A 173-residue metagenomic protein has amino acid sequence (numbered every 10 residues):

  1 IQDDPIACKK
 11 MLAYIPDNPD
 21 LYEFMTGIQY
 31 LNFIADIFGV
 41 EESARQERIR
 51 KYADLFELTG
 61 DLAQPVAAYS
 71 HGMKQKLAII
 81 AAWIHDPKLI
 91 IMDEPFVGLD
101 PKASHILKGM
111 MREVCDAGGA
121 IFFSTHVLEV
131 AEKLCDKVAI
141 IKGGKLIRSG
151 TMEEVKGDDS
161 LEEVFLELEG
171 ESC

Functional and structural regions predicted by a protein language model:
N32, D36, S43-D61: Conserved ABC ATPase "signature" region
P65-Y69: Conserved ABC ATPase signature
I90-E94: Catalytic Walker B motif of ABC-type/P-loop ATPase nucleotide-binding domains
S104-A117: Helical segment within the ABC ATPase nucleotide-binding domain
A131-K133: A short, surface-exposed alpha-helical micro-motif characterized by mixed small hydrophobic and charged/polar residues
S149-G150: ABC ATPase "signature
